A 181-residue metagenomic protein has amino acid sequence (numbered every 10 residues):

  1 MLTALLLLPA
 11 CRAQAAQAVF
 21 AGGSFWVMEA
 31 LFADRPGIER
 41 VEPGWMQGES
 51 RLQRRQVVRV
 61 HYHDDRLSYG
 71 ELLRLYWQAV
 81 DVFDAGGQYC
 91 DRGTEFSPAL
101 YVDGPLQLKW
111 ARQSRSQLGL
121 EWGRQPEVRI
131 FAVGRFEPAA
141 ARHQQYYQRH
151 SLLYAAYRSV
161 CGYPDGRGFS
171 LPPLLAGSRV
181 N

Functional and structural regions predicted by a protein language model:
M1-P9: Bacterial N-terminal signal peptides
C11-N181: Flexible coil/turn and secondary-structure edge motifs
